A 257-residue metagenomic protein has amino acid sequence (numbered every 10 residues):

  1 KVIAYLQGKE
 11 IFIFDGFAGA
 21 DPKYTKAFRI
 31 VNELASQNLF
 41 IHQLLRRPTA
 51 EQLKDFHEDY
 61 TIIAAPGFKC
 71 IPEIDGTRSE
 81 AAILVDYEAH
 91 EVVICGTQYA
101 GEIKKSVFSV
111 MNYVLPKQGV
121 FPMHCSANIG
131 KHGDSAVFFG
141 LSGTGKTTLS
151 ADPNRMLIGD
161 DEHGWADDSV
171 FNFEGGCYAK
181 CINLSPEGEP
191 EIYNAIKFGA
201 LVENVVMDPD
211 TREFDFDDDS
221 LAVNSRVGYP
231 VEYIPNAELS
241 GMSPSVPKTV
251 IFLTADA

Functional and structural regions predicted by a protein language model:
K1-G96: Long, basic/Gly/Ser/Thr-rich N-terminal segments that mediate initial subcellular attachment or targeting
K26, K104-S106, A151: A short secondary-structure junction signal
I62-F68, V107-N112, V231-Y233: Short Pro/Gly-enriched beta-strand edge/turn motifs at strand-loop
L84, E102-I103, V137: Fold-level signal for large, globular catalytic cores of enzyme and receptor domains
G101-A127: N-terminal pre-Walker A segment at the start of P-loop NTPase domains
P116, H124-L141, A151-P153, H163-A257: Glycine-rich, often acidic-flanked micro-motifs that create phosphate/phosphodiester-binding or positioning elements
K146: Conserved lysine of the Walker
L157-I158: Residue-level marker for buried hydrophobic side chains located in beta-strands that build the well-ordered beta-sheet
